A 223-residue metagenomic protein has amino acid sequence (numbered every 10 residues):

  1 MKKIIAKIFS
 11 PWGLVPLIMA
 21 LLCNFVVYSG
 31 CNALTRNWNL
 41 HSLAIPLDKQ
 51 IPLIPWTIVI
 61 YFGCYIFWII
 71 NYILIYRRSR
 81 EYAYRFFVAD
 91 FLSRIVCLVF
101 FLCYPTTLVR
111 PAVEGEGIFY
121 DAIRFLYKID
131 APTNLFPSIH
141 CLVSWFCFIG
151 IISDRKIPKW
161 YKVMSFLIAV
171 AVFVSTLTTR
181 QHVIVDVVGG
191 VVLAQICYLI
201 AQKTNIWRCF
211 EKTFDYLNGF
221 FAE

Functional and structural regions predicted by a protein language model:
M1-W68, E114, F221-E223: N-terminal transmembrane-helix/juxtamembrane module of multi-pass inner/ER membrane proteins
L22, I60-F67, I139-V143, V188-V192: Membrane-embedded alpha-helical segments of multi-pass membrane proteins, especially the transmembrane helices
F25-V26, R94-F100, L167-T178: Aromatic-anchored segments of alpha-helical transmembrane domains
C31-P46, Y76-W160, R208-E223: Membrane-interface loops
F67-N71, S144-I149, L167-S175: Hydrophobic, membrane-inserted alpha-helices
P111, G115, P132-F136, A171-L199: Interfacial helix-loop-helix junctions of multi-pass membrane proteins
F148-I152, A194-Q202: Hydrophobic transmembrane alpha-helices
P158-V170: Short hydrophobic alpha-helices at membrane interfaces in multi-pass membrane enzymes
